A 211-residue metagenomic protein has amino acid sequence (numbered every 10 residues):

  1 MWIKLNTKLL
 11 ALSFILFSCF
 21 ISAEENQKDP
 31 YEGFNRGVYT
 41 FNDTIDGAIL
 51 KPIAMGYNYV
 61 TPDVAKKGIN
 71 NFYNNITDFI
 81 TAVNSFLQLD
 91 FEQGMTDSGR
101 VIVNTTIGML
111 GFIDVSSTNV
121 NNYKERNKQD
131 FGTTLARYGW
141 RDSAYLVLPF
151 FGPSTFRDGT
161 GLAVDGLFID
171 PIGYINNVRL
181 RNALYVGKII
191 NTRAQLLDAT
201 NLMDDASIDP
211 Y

Functional and structural regions predicted by a protein language model:
M1-L10: Bacterial N-terminal signal peptides that target proteins for export
L10-L16: Hydrophobic helical h-region of N-terminal Sec-dependent signal peptides in bacterial secretory/periplasmic proteins
S18-S22: N-terminal signal peptide c-region/cleavage motif recognized by signal peptidases
E24-N26, T133, R137-Y211: A structured, mid-to-C-terminal "fold-capping" secondary-structure block
E32-G56: N-terminal targeting signals for Sec/Tat export/insertion, comprising classic cleavable signal peptides
A48, A54-V64, N121: Membrane interface segments of multi-pass transport proteins and intramembrane proteases
K66-L89: A glycine-rich, hydrophobic loop/mini-helix early in the fold
N75, L87-R157: Mid-length scaffold segments of soluble, non-membrane domains
